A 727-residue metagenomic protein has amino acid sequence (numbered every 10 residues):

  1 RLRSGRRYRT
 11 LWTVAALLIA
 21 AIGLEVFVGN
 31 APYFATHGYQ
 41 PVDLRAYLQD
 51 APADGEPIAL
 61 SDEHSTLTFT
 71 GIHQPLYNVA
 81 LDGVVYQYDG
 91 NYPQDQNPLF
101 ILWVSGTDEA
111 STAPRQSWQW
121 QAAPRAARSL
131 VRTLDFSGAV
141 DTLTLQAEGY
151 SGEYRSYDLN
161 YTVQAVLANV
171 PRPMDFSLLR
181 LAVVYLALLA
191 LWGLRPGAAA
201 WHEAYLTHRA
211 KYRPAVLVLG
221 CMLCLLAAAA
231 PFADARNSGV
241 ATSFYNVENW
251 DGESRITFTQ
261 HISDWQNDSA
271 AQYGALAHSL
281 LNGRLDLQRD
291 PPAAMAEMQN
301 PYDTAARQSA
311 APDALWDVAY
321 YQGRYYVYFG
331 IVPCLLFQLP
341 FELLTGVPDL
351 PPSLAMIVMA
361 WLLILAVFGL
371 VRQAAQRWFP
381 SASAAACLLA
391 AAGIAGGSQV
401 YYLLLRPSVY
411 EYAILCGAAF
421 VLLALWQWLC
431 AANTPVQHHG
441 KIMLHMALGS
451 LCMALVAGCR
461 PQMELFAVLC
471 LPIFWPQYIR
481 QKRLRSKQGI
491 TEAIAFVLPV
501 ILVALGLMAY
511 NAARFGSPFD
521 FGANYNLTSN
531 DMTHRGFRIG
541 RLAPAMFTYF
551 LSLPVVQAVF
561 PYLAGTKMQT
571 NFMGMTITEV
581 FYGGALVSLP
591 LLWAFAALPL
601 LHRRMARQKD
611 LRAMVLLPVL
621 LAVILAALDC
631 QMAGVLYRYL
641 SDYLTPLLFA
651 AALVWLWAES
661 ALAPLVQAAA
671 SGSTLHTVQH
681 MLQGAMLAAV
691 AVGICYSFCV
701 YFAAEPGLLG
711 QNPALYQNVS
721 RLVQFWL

Functional and structural regions predicted by a protein language model:
R1-P32, L178-D268, C387, K487-P499 (+1 more regions): Start-transfer (signal-anchor) and selected internal transmembrane alpha helices of multi-pass inner/ER membrane
Q266, A270, N282-F329, I394-A395 (+5 more regions): Interfacial juxtamembrane loops and adjacent helix segments that form the catalytic/substrate-binding surfaces
A314-V358, R377-S381, L403, P407 (+1 more regions): Juxtamembrane segments of multi-pass membrane glycosylation machinery that transfer sugars from lipid-linked donors
L350-P380, L423, Q427: Transmembrane-helix motifs of polytopic, lipid-linked glycan transferases
L415-V436, L451-M453, A467-L469, P646-A650: Specific aromatic-rich, kink-prone transmembrane helix
L422, L444-R460, A467-V468, P499-L507: Membrane-interface alpha helices of multi-pass inner-membrane proteins
F466-I501: Perimembrane helix-loop-helix junctions
L563, T570-K609, A651: Hydrophobic, aromatic-rich transmembrane alpha-helices and their immediate juxtamembrane boundary segments
